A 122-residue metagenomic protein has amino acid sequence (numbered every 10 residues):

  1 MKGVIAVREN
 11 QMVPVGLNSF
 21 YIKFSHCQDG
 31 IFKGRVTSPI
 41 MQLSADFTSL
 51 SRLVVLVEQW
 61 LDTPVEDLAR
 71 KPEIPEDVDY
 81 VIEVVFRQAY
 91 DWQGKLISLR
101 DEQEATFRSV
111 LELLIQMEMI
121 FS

Functional and structural regions predicted by a protein language model:
M1-T48, R52-V55, Q59-L99, E104-A105 (+1 more regions): N-terminal intrinsically disordered, cationic/polar leader segments that include organellar targeting peptides
T106, V110-F121: C-terminal charged interaction modules
